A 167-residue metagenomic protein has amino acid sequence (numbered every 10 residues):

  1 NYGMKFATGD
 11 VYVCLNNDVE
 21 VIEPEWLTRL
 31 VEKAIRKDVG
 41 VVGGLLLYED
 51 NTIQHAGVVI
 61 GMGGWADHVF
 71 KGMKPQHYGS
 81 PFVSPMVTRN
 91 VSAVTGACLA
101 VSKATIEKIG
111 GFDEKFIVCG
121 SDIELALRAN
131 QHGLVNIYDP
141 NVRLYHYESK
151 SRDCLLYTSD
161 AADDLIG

Functional and structural regions predicted by a protein language model:
N1-K5, L127: Short, conserved alpha-helix that lines the donor NDP-sugar binding/gating region of sugar-transfer enzymes
Y12: Short aromatic/hydrophobic "clamp" motif used to bind/position activated sugar donors
L15-N17, D113: Active-site acidic Asp-centered loop
V19, E23-M62: Conserved donor NDP-sugar-binding/catalytic core segment of glycosyltransferases
W26-L30, R89-G110, K115-R143: A short, conserved alpha-helix in the catalytic core of glycosyltransferases
I53-G64, F116, Y145-S159: Nucleotide-sugar-dependent glycosyltransferase catalytic core
M62-A104, K108: A recurrent flexible, glycine/aromatic-enriched loop bordering the glycosyltransferase active site that acts as
Y157-G167: Single conserved hydrophobic/aromatic residue that forms the stacking wall/gate of nucleotide- or nucleobase-binding
